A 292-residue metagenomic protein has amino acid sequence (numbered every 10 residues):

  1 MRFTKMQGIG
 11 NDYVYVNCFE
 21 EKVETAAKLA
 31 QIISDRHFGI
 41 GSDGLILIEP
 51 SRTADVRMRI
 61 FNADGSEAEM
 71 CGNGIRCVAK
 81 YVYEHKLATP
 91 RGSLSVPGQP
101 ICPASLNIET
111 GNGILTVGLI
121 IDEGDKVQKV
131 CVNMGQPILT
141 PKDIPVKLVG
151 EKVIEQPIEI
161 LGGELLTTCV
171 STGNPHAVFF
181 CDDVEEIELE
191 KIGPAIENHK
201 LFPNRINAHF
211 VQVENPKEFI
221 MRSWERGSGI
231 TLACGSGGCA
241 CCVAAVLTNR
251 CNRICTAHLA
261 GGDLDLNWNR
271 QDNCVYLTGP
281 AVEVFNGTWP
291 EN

Functional and structural regions predicted by a protein language model:
M1-K126, A177-N292: A glycine-rich beta-to-alpha transition motif near the start of alpha/beta enzyme domains, typified by
M1-K22, V132, I144, V149-V170: N-terminal, positively charged, Ser/Thr/Ala/Gly-biased leader segments that form transit/presequence-like amphipathic
D125-M134: Short, solvent-exposed secondary-structure boundary/capping segments
I138: Ligand-binding beta-strand-loop-alpha-helix segment within the catalytic cores of soluble metabolic enzymes
P141-G150, N286-E291: Extended Gly/Ser/Thr-rich low-complexity repeat segments, especially those forming or decorating extracellular
